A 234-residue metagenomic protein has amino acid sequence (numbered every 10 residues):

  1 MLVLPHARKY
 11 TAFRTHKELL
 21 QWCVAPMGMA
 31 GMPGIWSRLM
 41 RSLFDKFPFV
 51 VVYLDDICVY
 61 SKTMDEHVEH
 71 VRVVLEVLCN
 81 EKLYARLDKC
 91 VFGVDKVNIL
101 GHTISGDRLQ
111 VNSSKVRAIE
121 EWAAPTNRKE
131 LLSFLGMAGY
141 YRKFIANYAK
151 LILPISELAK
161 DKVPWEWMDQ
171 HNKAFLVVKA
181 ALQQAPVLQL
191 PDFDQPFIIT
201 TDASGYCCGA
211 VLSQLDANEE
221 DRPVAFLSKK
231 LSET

Functional and structural regions predicted by a protein language model:
M1-T234: Retroelement reverse transcriptase polymerase core
